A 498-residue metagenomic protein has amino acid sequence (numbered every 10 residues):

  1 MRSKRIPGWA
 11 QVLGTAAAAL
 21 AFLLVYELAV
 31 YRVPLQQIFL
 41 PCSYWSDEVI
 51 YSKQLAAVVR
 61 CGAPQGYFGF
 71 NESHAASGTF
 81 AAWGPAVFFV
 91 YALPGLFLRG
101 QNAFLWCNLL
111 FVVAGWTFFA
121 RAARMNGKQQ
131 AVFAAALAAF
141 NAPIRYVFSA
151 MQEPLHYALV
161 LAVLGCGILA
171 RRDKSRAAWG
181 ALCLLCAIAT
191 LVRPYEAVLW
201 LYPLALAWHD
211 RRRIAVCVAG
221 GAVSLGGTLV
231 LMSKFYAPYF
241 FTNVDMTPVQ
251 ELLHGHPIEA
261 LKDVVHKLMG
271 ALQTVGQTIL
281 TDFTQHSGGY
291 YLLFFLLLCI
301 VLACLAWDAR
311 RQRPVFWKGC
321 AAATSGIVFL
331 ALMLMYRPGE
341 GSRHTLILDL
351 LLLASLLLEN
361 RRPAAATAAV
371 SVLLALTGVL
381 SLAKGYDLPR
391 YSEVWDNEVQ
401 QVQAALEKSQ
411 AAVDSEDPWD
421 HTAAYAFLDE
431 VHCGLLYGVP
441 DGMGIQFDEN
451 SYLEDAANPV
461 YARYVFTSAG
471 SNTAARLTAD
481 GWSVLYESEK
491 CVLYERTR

Functional and structural regions predicted by a protein language model:
M1, T15, K128-A134, G180 (+4 more regions): Signature aromatic-anchored transmembrane alpha helix within multi-pass, membrane-resident enzymes that catalyze glycan
A18-L23, A131-L137, A181-C186, L296-I300 (+3 more regions): Transmembrane alpha-helix segments characteristic of polytopic inner-membrane glycan-assembly/cell-envelope
Y31-Q37, D47-S77, A86: Extracytosolic helix-loop segments that constitute the early lumenal/periplasmic catalytic or substrate-binding loops
G78-A114, S287-F294: Loop-to-helix entry region of an early transmembrane alpha helix in multi-pass inner-membrane enzymes
V112-A120, G276-F316, G326-F329, L352: Hydrophobic, aromatic-rich transmembrane alpha-helices and their immediate juxtamembrane boundary segments
F148-H156, G341: Short acidic/glycine- and proline-prone juxtamembrane loop motifs at membrane-interface regions of multi-pass membrane
R213-L298: Membrane-lumen/periplasm interface segments of specific transmembrane helices in polyprenyl phosphate-linked
L373-P440: Membrane-embedded, lumen/periplasm-facing catalytic core of multi-pass transferases that use lipid-linked donors
